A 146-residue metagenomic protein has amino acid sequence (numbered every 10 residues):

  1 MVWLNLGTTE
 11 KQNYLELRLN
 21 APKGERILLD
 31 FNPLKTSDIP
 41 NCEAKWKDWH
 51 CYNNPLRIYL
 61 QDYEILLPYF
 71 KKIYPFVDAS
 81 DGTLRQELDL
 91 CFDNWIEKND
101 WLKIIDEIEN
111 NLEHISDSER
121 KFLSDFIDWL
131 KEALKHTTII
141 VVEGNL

Functional and structural regions predicted by a protein language model:
M1-H136, G144-L146: Acidic (Asp/Glu-rich) sequence patches and key acidic residues that form negatively charged surfaces used
